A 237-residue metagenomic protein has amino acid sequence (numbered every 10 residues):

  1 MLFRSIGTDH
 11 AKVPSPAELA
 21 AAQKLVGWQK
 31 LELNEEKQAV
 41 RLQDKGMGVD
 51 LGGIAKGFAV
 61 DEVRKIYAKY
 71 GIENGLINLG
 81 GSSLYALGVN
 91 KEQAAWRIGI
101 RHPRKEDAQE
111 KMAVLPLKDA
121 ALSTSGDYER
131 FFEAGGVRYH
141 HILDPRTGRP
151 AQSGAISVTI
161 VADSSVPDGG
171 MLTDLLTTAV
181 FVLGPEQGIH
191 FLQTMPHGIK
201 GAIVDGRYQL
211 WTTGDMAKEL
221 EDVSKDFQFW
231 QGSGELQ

Functional and structural regions predicted by a protein language model:
M1-Q237: Mature catalytic core of soluble alpha/beta enzymes
